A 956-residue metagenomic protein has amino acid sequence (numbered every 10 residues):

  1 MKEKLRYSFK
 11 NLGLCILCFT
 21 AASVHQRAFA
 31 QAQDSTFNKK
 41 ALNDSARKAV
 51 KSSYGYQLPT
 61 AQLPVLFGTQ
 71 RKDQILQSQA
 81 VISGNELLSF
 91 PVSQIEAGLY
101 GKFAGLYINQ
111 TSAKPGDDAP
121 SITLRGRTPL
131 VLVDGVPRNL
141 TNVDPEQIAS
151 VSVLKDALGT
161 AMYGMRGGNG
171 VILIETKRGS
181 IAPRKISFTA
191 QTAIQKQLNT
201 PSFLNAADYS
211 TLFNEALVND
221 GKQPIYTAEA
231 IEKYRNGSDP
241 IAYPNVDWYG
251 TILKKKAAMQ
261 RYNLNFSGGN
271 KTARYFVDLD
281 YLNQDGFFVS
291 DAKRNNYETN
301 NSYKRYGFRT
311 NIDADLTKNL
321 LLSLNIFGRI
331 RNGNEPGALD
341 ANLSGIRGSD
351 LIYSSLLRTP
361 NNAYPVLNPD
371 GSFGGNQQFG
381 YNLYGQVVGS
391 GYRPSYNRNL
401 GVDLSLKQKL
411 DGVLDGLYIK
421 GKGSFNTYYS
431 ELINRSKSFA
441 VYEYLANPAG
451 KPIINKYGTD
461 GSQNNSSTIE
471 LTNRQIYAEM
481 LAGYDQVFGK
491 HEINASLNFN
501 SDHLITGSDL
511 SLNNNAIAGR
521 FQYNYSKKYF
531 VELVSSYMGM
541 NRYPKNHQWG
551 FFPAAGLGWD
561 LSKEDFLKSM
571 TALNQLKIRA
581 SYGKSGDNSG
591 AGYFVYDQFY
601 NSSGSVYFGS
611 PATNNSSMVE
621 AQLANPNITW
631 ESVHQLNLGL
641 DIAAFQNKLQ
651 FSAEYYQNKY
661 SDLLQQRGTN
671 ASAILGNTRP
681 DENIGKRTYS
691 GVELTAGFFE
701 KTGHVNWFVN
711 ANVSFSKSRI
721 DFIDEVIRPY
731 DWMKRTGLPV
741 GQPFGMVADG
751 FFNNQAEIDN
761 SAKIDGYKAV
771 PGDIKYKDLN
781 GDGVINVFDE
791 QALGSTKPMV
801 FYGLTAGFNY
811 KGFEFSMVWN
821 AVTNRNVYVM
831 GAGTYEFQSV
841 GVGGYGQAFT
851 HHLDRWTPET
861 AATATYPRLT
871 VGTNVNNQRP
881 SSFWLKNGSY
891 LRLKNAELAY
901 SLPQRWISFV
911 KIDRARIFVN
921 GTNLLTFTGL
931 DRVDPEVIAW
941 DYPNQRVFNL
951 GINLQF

Functional and structural regions predicted by a protein language model:
M1-F308, L322, W707, R728-P729 (+2 more regions): Short, small/polar-rich motifs associated with maturation and membrane association, primarily at protein termini
A32-F37, L132, Q197-N199, P240-D280 (+11 more regions): Flexible loop and strand-edge segments within Gram-negative outer membrane beta-barrel domains
S187-P240, A338-L339, L343-G345, F594 (+4 more regions): Conserved small-residue
I225, Y381, G385, A769 (+1 more regions): Extracytoplasmic gating/loop element in the C-terminal half of outer-membrane beta-barrel translocons and assembly
N311-L320, N325-I330, L356, P365 (+6 more regions): Extracellular/periplasmic, surface-exposed regions of secreted and cell-surface proteins
L793-M830: Glycine-rich, aromatic-lined ligand/substrate-binding cores of catalytic and carbohydrate-binding domains
